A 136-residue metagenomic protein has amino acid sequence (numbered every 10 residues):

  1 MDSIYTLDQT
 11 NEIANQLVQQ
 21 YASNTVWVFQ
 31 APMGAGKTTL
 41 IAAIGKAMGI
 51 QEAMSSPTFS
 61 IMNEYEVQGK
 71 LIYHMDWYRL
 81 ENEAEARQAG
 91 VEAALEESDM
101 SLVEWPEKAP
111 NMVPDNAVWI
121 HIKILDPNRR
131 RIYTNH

Functional and structural regions predicted by a protein language model:
M1-L17: N-terminal pre-Walker A segment at the start of P-loop NTPase domains
L17-N24: Phosphate-binding P-loop
V26-V28: Short hydrophobic/aromatic beta-strand immediately N-terminal to the Walker A/P-loop
Q30-P32: P-loop (Walker A) phosphate-binding loop of NTP-binding proteins
K37: Conserved lysine of the Walker
K46, E81-A86, E92-H136: Short phosphate-coordinating micro-motif centered on Lys-Gly-acidic
I50-Y65: Short beta-strand-centered segment that lines the nucleotide-binding/catalytic pocket of NTP-utilizing
